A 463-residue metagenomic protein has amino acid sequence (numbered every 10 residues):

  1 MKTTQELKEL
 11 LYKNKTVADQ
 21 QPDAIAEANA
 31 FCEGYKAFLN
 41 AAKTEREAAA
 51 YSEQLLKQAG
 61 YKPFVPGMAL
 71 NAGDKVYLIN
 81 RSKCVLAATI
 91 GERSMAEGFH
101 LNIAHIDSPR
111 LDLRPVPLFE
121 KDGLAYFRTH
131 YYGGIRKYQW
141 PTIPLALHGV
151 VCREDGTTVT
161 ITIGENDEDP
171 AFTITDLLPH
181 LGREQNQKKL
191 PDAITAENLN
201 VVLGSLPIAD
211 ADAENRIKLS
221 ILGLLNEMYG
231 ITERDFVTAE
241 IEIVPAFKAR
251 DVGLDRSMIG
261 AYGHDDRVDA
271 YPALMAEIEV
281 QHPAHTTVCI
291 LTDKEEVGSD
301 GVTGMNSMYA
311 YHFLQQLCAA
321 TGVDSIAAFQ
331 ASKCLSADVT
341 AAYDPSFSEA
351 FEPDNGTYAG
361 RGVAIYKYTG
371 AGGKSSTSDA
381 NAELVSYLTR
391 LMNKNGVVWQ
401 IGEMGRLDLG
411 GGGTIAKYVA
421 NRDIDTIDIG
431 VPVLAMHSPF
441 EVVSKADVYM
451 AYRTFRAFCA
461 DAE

Functional and structural regions predicted by a protein language model:
M1-E463: N-terminal hydrophobic/helix-forming segments and targeting peptides
